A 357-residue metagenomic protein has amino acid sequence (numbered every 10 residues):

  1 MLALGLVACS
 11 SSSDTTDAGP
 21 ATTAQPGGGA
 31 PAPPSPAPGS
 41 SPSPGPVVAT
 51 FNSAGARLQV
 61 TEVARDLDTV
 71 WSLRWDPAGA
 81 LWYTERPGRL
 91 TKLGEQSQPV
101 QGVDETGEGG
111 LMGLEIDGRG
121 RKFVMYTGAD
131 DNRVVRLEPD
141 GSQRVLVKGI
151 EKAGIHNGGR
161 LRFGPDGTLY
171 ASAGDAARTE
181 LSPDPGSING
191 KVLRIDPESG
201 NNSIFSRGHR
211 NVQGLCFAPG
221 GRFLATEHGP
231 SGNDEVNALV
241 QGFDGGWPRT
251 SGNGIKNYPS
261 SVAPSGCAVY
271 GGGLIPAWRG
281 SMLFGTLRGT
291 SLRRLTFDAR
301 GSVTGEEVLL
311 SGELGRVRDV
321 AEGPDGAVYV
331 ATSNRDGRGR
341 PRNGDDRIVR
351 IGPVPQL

Functional and structural regions predicted by a protein language model:
G5-A8: C-terminal motif of bacterial Sec signal peptides marking the signal peptidase cleavage site
S10-S40: Short, low-complexity, disordered segments immediately C-terminal to signal peptides in bacterial exported proteins
Q25, P33-A49, G109-L111, D175-E307 (+2 more regions): Beta-propeller domain segments
T61-G88, G110, A263-A268: Beta-strand-rich domains and repeat architectures in extracellular enzymes and scaffolds, especially beta-propellers
E62-D68, P99-T106, L146-A153, S203-H209 (+2 more regions): Surface loop/turn motifs at the tips and blade-to-blade linkers of beta-strand repeat domains
E95-R119: Blade-loop segments of beta-propeller domains
D131-F163: Asp-box/WD-like beta-propeller blade repeats and closely related beta-sheet repeat scaffolds
